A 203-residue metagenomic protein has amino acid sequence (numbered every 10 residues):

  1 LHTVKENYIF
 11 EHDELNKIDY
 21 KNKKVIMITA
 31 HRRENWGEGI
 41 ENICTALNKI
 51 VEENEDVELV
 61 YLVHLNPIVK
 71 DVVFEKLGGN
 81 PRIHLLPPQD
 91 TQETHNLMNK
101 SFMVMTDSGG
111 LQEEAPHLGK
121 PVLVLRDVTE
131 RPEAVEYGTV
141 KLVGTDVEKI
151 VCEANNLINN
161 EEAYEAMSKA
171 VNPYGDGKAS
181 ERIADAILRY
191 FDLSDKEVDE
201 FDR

Functional and structural regions predicted by a protein language model:
L1-Y61, N66-R203: Nucleotide-activated sugar donor-binding and catalytic core shared by glycosyltransferases and related lipid-linked
